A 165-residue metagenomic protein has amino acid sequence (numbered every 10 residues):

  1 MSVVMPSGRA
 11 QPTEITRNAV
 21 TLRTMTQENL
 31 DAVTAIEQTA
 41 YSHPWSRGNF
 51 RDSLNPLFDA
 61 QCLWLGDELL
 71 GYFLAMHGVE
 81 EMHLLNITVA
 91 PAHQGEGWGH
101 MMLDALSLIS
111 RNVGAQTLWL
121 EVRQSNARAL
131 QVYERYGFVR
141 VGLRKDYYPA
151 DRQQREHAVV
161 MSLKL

Functional and structural regions predicted by a protein language model:
S2, W119-E121, V139-E156: Conserved catalytic-core motifs of GNAT/GCN5-like acyltransferases
S2-R9, I15-R17, T24-A92, E96 (+3 more regions): Acetyl-CoA-dependent GNAT
W98, A115-L118, F138: Short phosphate-binding/catalytic loops that engage adenosine nucleotides
L103, N126-A129, D146-R152: Short glycine/proline-centered loop/turn elements that form peptide/ligand docking sites
E121, L130, Y136: Residues lining the SAM
Y133, F138, M161: Conserved active-site tyrosine of GNAT-family acetyltransferases
